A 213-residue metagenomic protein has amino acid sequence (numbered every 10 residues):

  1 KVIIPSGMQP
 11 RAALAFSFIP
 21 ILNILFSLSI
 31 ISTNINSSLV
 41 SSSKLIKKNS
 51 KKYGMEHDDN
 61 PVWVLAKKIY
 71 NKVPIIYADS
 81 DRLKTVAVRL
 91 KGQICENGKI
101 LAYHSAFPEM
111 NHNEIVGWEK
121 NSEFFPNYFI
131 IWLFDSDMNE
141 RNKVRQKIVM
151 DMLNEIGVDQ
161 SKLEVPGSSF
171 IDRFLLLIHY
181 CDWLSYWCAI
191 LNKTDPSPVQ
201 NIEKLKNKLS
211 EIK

Functional and structural regions predicted by a protein language model:
V2-K213: A SIS-like phosphosugar-recognition module
